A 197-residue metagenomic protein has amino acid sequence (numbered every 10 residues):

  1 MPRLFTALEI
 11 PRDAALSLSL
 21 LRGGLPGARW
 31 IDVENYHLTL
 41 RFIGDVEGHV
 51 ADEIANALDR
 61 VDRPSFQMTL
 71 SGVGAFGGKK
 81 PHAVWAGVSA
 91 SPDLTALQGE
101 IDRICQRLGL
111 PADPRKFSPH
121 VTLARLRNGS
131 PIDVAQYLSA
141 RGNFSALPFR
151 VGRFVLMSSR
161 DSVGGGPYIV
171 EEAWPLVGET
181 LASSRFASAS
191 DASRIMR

Functional and structural regions predicted by a protein language model:
M1-R197: Histidine-dependent nucleotide/RNA phosphoesterase domain, centered on the 2H-phosphoesterase fold with its duplicated
